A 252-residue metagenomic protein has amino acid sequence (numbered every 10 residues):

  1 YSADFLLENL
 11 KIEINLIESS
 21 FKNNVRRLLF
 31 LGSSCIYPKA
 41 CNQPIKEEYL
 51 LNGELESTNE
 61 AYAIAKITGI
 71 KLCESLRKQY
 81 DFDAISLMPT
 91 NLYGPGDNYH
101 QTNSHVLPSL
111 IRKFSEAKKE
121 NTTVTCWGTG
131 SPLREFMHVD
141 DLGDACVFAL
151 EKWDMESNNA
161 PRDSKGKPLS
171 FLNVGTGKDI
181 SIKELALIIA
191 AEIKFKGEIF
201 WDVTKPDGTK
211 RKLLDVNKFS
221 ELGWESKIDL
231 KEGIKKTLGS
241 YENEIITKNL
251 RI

Functional and structural regions predicted by a protein language model:
Y1-D4, K39-P44, G96-Y99: Conserved catalytic-core motifs of eukaryotic protein kinase domains, centered on the activation segment
L7, K11-N59, I85: Conserved Rossmann-fold NAD(P)-dependent oxidoreductase catalytic core, especially the SDR/UDP-sugar
I12, L16-S20, L72-C73, A145 (+1 more regions): Hydrophobic positions on the long internal alpha-helix of Rossmann-like NAD(P)-dependent oxidoreductase domains
I17-E18, K39, E48, E56-T90 (+1 more regions): Active-site Tyr-X1-5-Lys
N24-L28, A40, D81-D83, N121-T123 (+2 more regions): Active-site loop of short-chain dehydrogenase/reductase
T58-Y62, T90-S104, G128-D140, T176-K178: Glycine-rich "substrate-gating" loop/helix at the edge of Rossmann-like oxidoreductase active sites
E116-I252: C-terminal substrate-binding subdomain of Rossmann-fold SDR/epimerase-dehydratase oxidoreductases
